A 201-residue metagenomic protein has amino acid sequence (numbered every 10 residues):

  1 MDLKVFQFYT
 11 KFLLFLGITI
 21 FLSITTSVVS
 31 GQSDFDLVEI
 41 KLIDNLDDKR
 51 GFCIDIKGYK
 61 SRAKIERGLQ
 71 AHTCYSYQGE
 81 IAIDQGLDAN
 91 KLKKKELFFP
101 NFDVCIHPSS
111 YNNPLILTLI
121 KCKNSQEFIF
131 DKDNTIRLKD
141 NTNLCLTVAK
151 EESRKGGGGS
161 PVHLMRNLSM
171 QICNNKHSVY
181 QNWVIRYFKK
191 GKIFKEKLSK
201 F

Functional and structural regions predicted by a protein language model:
D2-L14: Bacterial N-terminal signal peptides that target proteins for export
F12-S23: Bacterial N-terminal signal peptides
T25-S27: Membrane-interface motif at the C-terminal end of an N-terminal transmembrane signal
V29-F201: Lectin-like carbohydrate-binding module/patch detector with strong preference for beta-trefoil
